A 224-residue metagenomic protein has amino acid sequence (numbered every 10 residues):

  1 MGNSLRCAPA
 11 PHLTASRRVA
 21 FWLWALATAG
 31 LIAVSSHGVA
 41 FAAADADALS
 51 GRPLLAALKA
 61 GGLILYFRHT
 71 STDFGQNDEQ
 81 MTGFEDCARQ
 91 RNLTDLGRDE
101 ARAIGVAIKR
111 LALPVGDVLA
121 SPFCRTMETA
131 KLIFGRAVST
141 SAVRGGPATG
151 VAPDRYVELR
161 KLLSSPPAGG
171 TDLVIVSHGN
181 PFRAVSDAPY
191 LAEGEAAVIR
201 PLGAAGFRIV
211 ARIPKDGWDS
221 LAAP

Functional and structural regions predicted by a protein language model:
M1-R17: N-terminal secretory signal peptides that target proteins for export/translocation
W22-S36: Bacterial N-terminal signal peptides
S35-A44: Signal peptide processing junction and immediate N-terminal pro/mature segment of secreted/exported proteins
A43-S141, G145-G150, A188-P224: Active-site-proximal alpha-helix that buttresses catalytic centers in soluble enzyme cores
G62-I64, T171-S177: Generic beta-sheet signal
V143-A152, Y156-S164: All-alpha RGS (Regulator of G-protein Signaling) helical domain and cognate RGS-like helical scaffolds
S165-T171, P201-A204: A short, structured loop/turn motif at beta-sheet edges
